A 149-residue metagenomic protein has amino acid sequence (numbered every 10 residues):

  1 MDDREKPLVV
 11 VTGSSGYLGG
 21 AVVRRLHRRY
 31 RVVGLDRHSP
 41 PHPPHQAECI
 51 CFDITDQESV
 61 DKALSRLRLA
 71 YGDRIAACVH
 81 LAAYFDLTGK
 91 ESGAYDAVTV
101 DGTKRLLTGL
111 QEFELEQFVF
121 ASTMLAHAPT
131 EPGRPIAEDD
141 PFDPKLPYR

Functional and structural regions predicted by a protein language model:
D2-D3, P7-R29: N-terminal Rossmann NAD(P)H-binding glycine-rich loop of SDR-like oxidoreductase domains
P7, A47, I75-A76, E116: Conserved acidic residues
T12, L35, C78-A82, F118-M124: SDR active-site strand-loop-helix element
G20-V22, P44, G89-K90, P129-E131: Short glycine-/acidic-enriched loop or helix-start segments at secondary-structure transitions that form or flank
Y30-P41: Conserved glycine-rich Rossmann-like NAD(P)H-binding loop of the short-chain dehydrogenase/reductase
I50-F52: Cofactor-binding loops of NAD(P)H-dependent oxidoreductases, dominated by short-chain dehydrogenase/reductases
I54-D101, G109, H127-P129: NAD(P)H-binding glycine-rich loop region in Rossmannoid oxidoreductase-like domains and their noncatalytic homologs
K104-P147: Conserved Rossmann-fold NAD(P)-dependent oxidoreductase catalytic core, especially the SDR/UDP-sugar
